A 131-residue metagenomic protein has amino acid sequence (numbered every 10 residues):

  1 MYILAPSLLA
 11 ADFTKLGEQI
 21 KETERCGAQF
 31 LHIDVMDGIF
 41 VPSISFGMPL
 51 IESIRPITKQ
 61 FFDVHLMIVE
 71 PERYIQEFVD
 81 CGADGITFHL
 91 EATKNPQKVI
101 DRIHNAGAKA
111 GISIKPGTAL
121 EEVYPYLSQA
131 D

Functional and structural regions predicted by a protein language model:
M1-T87, A92-N95, R102-A110, P125-A130: Conserved N-terminal beta1-alpha1 strand-loop-helix module at the mouth
I112-I114: Short, hydrophobic beta-strand segments that form beta-sheet elements in well-ordered domains
E121-V123: Short helix-to-loop capping/linker segments positioned immediately adjacent to catalytic or ligand/cofactor-binding
